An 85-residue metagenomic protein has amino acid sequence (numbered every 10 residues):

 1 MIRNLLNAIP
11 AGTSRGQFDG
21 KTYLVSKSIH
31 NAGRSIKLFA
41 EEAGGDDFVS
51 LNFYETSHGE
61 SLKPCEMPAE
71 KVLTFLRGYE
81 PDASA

Functional and structural regions predicted by a protein language model:
M1-S26: Negatively charged, low-complexity tracts enriched in Asp/Glu with abundant Ser/Thr
T13, Q17, G45-D46, E60 (+1 more regions): Intrinsically disordered, low-complexity regions
S28-H30: Short beta-strand micro-motifs enriched in acidic
G33-L73: Acidic, aromatic-enriched beta-alpha/helix-loop junctions
T74-P81: C-terminal partner/receptor-binding element of secreted or periplasmic proteins
S84-A85: The AdoMet/dcAdoMet-binding core of the Class I SAM-like
